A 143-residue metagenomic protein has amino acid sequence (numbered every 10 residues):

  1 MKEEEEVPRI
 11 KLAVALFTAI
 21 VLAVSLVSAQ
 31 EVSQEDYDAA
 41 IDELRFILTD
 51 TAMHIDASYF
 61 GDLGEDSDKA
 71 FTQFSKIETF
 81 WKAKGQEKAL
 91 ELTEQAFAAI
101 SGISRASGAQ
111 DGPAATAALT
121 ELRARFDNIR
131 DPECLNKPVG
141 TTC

Functional and structural regions predicted by a protein language model:
E4-L16: Bacterial N-terminal signal peptides that target proteins for export
A15-V24: Bacterial N-terminal signal peptides
A29-D68, N136-C143: Immediate post-signal-peptide N-terminus of mature secreted/exported proteins
D38, D42-T49, G64, D68-S75 (+2 more regions): Generic structural signal for well-ordered, non-transmembrane alpha-helical segments in soluble/cytosolic regions
I55-D62, K84, I103, S107-A114: Short helix-adjacent coil turns
F71-T93, K137: Short, solvent-exposed, charged loop/turn and helix-capping segments that join or cap alpha-helices on peripheral
A89-C143: Surface-exposed, polar helix/loop patches in the mature regions of secreted/periplasmic/lumenal proteins that form
